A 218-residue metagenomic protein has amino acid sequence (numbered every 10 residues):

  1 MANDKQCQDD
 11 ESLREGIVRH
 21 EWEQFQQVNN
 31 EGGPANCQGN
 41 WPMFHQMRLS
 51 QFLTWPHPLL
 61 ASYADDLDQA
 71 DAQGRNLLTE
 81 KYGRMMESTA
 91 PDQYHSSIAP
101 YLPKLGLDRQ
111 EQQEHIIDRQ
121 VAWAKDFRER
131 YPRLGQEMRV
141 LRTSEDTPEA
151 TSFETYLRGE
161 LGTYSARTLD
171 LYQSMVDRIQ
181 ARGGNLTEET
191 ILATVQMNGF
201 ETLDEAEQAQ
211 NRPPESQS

Functional and structural regions predicted by a protein language model:
A2-Q38, T89-D92, A99-T147, I191 (+3 more regions): Polar/charged low-complexity regulatory segments
D10-L13, H45, L60, T79 (+4 more regions): Short amphipathic alpha-helical segments that mediate assembly, nucleic-acid/protein binding, or membrane association
E31-T54, S62-D66, L77-L78, E149-L161: A cross-kingdom feature marking solvent-exposed beta-strand/loop segments within repeated, beta-rich binding/scaffold
F52-D68, I116-I117, L161-Y164, T168-V176: Short, structured motif recognition centered on aromatic/hydrophobic residues
D65-G106, V176-D204: Repeat-associated, polar segments at repeat-unit boundaries in modular proteins
A150-L192: C-terminal structured interaction module
